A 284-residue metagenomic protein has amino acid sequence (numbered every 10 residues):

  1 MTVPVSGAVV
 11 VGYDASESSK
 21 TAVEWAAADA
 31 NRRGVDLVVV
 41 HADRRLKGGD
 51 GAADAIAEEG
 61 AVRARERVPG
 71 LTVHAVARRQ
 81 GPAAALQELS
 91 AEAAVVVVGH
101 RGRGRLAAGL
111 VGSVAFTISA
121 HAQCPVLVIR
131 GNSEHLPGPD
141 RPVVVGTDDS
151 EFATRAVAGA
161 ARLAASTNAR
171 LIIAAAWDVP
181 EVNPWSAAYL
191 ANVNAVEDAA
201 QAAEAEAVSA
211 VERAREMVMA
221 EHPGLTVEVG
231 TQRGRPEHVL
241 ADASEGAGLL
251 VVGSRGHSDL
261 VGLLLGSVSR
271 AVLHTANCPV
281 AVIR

Functional and structural regions predicted by a protein language model:
M1-V5, S18, R45-K47, R65-V98 (+1 more regions): Structural beta-alpha unit
T2-A52, R141-E197, M219-H222, T226-G230: Small/aliphatic-rich secondary-structure junction motif
V9-V11, L86, I118, A210-V211 (+2 more regions): Fold-core signature of tandem repeat domains
V23, A28-R32, A83, E88-L136 (+1 more regions): Gly/Ser-rich helix-loop-strand patches that form or flank binding pockets for ribonucleotide-derived cofactors
V39, A75-A77, V128, I173 (+2 more regions): A structural preference for short, hydrophobic beta-strand core positions in alpha/beta folds
D50-A61, E204, V208-R215: Short, surface-exposed alpha-helical segments at coil->helix boundaries
V62, A84, F116, A158-A161 (+3 more regions): Active-site phosphate/pyrophosphate- and oxyanion-stabilizing loops and adjacent acidic/basic residues in soluble
A199-A203: Conserved histidine-centered catalytic loops in small-molecule metabolism enzymes
